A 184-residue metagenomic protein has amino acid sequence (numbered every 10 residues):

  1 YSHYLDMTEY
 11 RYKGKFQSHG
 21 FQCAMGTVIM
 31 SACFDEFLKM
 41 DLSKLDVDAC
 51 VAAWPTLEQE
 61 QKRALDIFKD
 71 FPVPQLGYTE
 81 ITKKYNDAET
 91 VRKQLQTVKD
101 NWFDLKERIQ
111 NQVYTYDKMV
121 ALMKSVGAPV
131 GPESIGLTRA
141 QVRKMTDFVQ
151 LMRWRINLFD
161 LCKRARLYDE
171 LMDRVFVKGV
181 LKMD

Functional and structural regions predicted by a protein language model:
Y1-F37: Acidic catalytic cores of enzymes that act on phosphate-bearing nucleotides/polynucleotides
F37-D184: C-terminal charged capping/lid subdomain of soluble metabolic enzymes
